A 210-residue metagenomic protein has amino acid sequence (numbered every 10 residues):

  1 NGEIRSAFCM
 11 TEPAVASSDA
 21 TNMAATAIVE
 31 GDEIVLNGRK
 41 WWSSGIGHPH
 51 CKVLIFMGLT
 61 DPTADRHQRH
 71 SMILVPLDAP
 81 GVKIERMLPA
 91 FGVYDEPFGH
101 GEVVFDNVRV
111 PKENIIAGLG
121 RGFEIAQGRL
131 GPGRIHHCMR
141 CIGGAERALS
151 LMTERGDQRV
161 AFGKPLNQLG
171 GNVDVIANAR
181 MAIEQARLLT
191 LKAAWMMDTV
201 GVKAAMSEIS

Functional and structural regions predicted by a protein language model:
N1-G2, V29-I34, E102-V108, K112 (+1 more regions): Alpha-helical interface subdomain recognition
G2-T11, F56-M57: A short, Trp-centered hydrophobic/proline-enriched beta-strand micro-motif
A16, W41-H48, P132-H136: Glycine-rich phosphate/pyrophosphate-binding beta-alpha loops
S17, I84, N114-L119: Cytochrome P450 core scaffold surrounding the K-helix E-X-X-R motif and the conserved "meander" helix-loop region
S18-T21, I46-C51, R66-R69, E96-P97 (+1 more regions): Short glycine/proline-enriched turns and hinge-like loops at secondary-structure junctions
N22, P80-R109: Flexible, small-/acidic-enriched active-site or ligand-binding loops
A24-T26: Short, surface-exposed charged micro-motifs
E33, N37-E85: A short core secondary-structure module
